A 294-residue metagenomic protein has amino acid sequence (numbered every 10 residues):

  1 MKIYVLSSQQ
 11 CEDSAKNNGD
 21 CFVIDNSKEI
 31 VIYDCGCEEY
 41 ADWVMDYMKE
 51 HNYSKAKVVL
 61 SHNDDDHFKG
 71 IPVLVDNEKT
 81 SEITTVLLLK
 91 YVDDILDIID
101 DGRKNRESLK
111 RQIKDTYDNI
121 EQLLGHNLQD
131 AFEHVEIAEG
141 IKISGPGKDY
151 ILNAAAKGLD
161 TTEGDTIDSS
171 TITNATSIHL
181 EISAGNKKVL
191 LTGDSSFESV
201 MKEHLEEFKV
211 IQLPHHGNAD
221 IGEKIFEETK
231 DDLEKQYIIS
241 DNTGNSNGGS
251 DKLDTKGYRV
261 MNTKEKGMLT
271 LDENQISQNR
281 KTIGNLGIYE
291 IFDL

Functional and structural regions predicted by a protein language model:
M1-Y53, G125, Q129-E207, N274-L294: Core dinuclear metal-dependent hydrolase active-site scaffold
N18, E38-E39, N63-K69, K90-D93 (+4 more regions): Active-site environment of divalent metal-dependent phosphoester hydrolases
E29-V31, E38-K90, H204-N218, D231-Q236: Active-site metal-binding motif and surrounding structural segment of the metallo-beta-lactamase
D34, T192, L213-P214, I239-D241: Thr-Gly-centered strand-to-loop micro-motif
S61, T192-S195, T263: Ser/Thr-centric signal marking residues that sit in or immediately flank functional binding/regulatory motifs
S81-T85, K90-S144, H204, L233-L294: Binuclear metal-ion centers of metallo-dependent hydrolases, dominated by the metallo-beta-lactamase
S170-I172, L213, T263: Mature, folded catalytic cores of secreted/periplasmic enzymes
F226-E228: A structural signal for leucine-rich repeat
